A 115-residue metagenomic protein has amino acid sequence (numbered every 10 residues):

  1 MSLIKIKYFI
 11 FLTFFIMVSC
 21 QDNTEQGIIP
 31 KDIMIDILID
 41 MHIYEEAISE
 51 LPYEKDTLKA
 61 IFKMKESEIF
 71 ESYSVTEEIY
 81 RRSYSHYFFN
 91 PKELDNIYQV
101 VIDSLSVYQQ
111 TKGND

Functional and structural regions predicted by a protein language model:
I4-F11: Sec-dependent signal peptide recognition, specifically the positively charged N-region followed immediately by
I16-S19: C-terminal motif of bacterial Sec signal peptides marking the signal peptidase cleavage site
Q21-T24: Bacterial signal peptide processing site
P30-I48: Post-signal peptide N-terminal segment of mature Sec-exported envelope proteins
P52-D115: Compact alpha-helical subdomains of small soluble proteins
